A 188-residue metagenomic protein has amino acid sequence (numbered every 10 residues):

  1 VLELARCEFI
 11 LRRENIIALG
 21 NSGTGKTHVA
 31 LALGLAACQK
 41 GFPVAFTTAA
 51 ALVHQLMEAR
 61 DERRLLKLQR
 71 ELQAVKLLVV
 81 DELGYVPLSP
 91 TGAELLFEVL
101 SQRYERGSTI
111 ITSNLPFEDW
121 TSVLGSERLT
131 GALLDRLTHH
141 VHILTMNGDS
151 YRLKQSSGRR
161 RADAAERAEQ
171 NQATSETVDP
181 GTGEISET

Functional and structural regions predicted by a protein language model:
V1-A74, T121-V123: Conserved P-loop
T47, A51-A74, L83-T188: Replace "adjacent to P-loop NTPase cores in ATP/GTP-dependent enzymes" with "adjacent to NTP-binding cores
L77: Walker B motif beta-strand of ABC-family P-loop ATPases
